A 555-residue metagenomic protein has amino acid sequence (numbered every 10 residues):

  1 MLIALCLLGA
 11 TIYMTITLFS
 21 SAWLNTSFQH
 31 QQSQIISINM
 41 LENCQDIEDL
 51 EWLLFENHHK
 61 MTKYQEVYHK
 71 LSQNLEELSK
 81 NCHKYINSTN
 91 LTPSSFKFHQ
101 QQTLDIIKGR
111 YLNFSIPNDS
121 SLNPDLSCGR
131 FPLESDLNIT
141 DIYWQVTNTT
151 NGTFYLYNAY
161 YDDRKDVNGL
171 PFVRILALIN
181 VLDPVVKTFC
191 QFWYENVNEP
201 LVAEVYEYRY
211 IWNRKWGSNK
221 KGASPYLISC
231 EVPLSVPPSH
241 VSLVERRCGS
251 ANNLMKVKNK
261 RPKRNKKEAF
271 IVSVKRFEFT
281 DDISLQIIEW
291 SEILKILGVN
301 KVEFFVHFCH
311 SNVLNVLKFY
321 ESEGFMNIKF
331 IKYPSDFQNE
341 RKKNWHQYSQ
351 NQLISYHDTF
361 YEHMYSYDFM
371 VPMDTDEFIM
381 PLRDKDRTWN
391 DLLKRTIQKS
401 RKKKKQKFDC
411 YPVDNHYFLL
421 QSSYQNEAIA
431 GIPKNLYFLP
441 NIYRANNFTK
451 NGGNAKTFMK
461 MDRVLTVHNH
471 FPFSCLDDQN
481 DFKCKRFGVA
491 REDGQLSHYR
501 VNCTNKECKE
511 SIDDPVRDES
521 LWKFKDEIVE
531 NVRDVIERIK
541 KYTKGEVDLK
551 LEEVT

Functional and structural regions predicted by a protein language model:
M1-K256, S349, L353, H357 (+1 more regions): Catalytic-site signature of metal-activated, phosphate-bearing donor transferases, centered on the GT-A/GT-A-like
K215-N219, I271-D282, E289-E292: Asp/Glu-centered strand-loop micro-motifs enriched in Gly/Pro and often flanked by an aromatic residue
G249-R276: Short beta-strand elements
F279, I283, S311-P372, P381: Active-site-proximal specificity loops/subdomain of glycosyltransferases
W290-N300: Short, acidic, metal-binding catalytic loop of nucleotide-sugar glycosyltransferases
K295, N315-F325, N390-Q398: Short, surface-exposed basic-aromatic patches at helix termini and helix-loop junctions that form
